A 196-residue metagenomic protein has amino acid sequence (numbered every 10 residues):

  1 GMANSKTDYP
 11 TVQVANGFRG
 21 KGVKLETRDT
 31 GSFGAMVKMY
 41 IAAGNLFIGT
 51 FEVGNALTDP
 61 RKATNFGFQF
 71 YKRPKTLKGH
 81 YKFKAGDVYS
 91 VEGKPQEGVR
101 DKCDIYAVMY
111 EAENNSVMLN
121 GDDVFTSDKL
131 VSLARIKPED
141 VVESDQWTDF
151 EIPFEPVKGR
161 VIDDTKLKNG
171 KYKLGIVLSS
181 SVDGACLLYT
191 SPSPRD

Functional and structural regions predicted by a protein language model:
N16-G31: Short carbohydrate-recognition loop motifs
T27-Q69: Secreted extracellular polysaccharide-interacting domains
R28-T30, G67, H80-G86, K94-Q96: Solvent-exposed strand-to-loop "edge" motifs in beta-rich extracellular domains
F70-K78: Extended extracellular/luminal ectodomain segments enriched in beta-structured repeat modules
E97-I105: Short coil-to-beta strand junction motifs in C2/discoidin
S116-L167: Extracellular carbohydrate recognition and processing domains and analogous Trp-centered ligand-binding platforms
L178-G184: Short beta-strand-plus-loop segments that form exposed binding edges in beta-rich domains
Y189-D196: Conserved small/polar residues in nucleotide/adenosyl-binding loops
